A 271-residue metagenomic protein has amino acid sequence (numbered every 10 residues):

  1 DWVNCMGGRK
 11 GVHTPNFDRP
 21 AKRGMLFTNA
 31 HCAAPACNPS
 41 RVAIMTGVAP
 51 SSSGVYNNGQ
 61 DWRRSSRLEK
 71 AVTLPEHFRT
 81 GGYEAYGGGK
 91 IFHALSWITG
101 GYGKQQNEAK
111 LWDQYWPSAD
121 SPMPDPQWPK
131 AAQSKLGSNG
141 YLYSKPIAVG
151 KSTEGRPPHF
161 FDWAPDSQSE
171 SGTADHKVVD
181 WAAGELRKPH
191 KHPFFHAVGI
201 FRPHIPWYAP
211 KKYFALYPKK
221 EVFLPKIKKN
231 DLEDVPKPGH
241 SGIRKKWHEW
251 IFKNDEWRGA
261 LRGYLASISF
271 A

Functional and structural regions predicted by a protein language model:
D1-A271: Formylglycine-dependent sulfatase
